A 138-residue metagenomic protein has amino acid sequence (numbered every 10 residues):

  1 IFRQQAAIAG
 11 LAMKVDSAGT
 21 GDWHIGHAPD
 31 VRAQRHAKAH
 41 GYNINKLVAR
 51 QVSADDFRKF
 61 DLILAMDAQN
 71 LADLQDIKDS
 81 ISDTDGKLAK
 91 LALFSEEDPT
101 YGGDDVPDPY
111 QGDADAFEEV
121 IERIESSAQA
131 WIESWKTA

Functional and structural regions predicted by a protein language model:
I1-K59, E133-A138: Conserved active-site segments centered on acidic
S17, A65-M66: Small/polar loops that bind or transfer phosphate-bearing groups
L62, A68-A138: Phosphate-binding/catalytic loops
